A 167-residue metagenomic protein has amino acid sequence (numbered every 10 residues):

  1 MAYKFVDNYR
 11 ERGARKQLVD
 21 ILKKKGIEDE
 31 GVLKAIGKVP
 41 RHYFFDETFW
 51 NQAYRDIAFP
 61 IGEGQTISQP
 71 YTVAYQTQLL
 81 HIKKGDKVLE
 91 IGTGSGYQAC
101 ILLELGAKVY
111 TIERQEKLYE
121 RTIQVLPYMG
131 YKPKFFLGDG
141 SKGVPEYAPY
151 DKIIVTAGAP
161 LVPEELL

Functional and structural regions predicted by a protein language model:
M1-L89, Y97-I101, L105, L118-R121 (+1 more regions): Class I SAM-dependent transferase core
H81-L167: Conserved nucleotide-cofactor-binding alpha/beta core module
